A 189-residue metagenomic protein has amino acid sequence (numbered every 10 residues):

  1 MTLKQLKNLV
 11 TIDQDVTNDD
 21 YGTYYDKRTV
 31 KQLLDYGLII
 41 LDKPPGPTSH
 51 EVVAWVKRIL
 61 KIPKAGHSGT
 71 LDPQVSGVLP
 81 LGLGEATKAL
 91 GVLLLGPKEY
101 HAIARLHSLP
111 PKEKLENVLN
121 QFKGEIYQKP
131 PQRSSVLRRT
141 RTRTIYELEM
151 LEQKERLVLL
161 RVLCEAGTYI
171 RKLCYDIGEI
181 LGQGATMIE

Functional and structural regions predicted by a protein language model:
M1-S76, G82-E189: Non-catalytic RNA-recognition surface used by pseudouridine synthases
